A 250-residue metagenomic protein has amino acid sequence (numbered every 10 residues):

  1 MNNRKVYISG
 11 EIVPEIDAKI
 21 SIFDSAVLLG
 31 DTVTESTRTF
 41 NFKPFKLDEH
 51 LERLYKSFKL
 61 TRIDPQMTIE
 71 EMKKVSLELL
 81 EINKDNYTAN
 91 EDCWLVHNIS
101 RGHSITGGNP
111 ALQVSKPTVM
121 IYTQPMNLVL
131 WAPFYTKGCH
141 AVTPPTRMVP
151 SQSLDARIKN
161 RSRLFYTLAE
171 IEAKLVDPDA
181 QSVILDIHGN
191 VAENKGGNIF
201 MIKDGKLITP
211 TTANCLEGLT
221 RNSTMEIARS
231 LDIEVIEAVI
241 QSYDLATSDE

Functional and structural regions predicted by a protein language model:
M1-V183, I187-H188, E226-E250: Conserved alpha/beta cores of soluble small-molecule-handling proteins
P178, S182-V183, N190-T212, E217: Glycine- and Gly-Pro-enriched alpha-helical subdomains that act as flexible, kink-prone "lid/hinge" or packing modules
G218-S223: Feature captures the catalytic cores and cofactor-binding loops of soluble hydro-lyases/lyases that act on carboxylate
